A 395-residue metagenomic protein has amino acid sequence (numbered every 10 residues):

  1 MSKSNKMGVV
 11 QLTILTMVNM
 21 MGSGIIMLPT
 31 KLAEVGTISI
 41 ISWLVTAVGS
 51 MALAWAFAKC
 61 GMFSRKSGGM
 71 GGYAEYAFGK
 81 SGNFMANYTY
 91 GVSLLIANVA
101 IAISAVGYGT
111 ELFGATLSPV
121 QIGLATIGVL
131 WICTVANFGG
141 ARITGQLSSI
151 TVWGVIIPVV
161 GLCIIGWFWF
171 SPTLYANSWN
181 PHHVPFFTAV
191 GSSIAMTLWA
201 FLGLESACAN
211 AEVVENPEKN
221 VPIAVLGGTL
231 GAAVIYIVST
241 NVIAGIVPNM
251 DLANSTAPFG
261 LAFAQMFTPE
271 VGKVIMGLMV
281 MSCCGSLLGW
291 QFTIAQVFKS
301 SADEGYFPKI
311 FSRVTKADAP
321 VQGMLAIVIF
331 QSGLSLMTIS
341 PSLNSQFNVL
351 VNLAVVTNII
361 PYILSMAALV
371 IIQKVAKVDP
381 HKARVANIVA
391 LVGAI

Functional and structural regions predicted by a protein language model:
M1-T30, E34-I38, S50-W55, K66-S67 (+1 more regions): Membrane-interface "cap" regions at the ends of multi-pass membrane proteins
S2-S4, S39, G114-Q121, S149-M276: Helix-loop-helix junctions that connect adjacent transmembrane segments in multi-pass membrane transporters
N19, S23, M27, S42 (+5 more regions): Hydrophobic alpha-helical transmembrane segments in multi-pass membrane proteins
T30-E34, A52-L130, V135-F138, I143 (+3 more regions): Hydrophobic transmembrane alpha-helices that form the core helical bundles of multi-pass secondary transporters
G72-E75, G79, E111-A115, L226-L288 (+1 more regions): TM-loop-TM module centered on a large, flexible mid-protein loop between adjacent transmembrane helices in multi-pass
E75, A102-A125, P158, V213-P217 (+3 more regions): Helix-loop-helix connectors at the membrane interface of multi-pass transporters/channels
G109, V120-P172, V184, V225-T229 (+2 more regions): Membrane-interface loop-to-helix entry segments
V184, I310-A319, I359-I395: C-terminal membrane-solvent junction of multi-pass transporters and transport-like membrane proteins
